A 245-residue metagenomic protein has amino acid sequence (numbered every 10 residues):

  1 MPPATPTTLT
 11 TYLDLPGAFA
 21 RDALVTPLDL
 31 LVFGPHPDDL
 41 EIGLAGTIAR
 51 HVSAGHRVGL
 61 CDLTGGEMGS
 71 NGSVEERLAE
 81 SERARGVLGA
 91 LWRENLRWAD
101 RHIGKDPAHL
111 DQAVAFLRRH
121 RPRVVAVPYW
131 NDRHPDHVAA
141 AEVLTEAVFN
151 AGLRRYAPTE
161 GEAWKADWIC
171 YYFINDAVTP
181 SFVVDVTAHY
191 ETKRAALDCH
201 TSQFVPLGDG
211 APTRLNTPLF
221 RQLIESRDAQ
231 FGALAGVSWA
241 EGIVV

Functional and structural regions predicted by a protein language model:
P2-F33, K105-V245: Metal-dependent de-N-acetylase/amidase catalytic core
P2-H120, V244: Active-site rim/loop-helix segments in enzyme catalytic domains that contact anionic ligands
